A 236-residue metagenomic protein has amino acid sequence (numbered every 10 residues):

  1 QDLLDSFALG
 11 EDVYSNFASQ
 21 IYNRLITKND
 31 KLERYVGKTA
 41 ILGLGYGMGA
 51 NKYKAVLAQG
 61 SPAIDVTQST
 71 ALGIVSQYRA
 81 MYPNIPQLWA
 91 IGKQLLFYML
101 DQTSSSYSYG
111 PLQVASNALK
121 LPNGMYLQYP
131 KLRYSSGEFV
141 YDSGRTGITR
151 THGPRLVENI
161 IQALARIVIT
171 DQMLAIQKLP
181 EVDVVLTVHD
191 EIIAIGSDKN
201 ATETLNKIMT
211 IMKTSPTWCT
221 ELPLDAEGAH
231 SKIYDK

Functional and structural regions predicted by a protein language model:
Q1-K236: Conserved catalytic core of nucleotide polymerization and phosphodiester-bond processing enzymes
